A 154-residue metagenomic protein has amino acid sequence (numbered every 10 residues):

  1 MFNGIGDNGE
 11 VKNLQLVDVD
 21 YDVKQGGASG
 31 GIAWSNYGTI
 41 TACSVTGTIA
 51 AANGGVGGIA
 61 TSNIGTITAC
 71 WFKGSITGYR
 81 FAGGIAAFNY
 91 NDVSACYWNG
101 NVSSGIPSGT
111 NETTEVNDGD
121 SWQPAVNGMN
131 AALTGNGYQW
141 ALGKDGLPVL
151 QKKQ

Functional and structural regions predicted by a protein language model:
M1-Q154: Predominantly extracellular beta-rich ligand-binding scaffolds that present long acidic/polar faces for carbohydrate
